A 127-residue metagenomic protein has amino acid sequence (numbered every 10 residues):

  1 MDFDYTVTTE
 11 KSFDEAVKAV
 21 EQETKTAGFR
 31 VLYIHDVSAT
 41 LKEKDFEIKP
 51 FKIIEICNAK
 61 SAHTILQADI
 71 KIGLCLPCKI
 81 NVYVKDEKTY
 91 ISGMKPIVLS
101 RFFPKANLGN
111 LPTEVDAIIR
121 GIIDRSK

Functional and structural regions predicted by a protein language model:
M1-V31, D124: Terminal, regulation- and interaction-focused segments at domain boundaries
A16, H63, S100-F102: Intrinsically disordered, low-complexity acidic/polar segments
K18-A19, D36, A68, I118: Short Gly/charged-rich anion-binding patches and loops
T24, C75-K88, I123-K127: Short secondary-structure transition/capping segments
L32-N81: Compact, glycine-rich, soluble single-domain proteins
K79-P104: Beta-strand/loop substructures that line and gate deep hydrophobic ligand-binding cavities in soluble
F102-K127: Well-ordered alpha/beta subsegment
